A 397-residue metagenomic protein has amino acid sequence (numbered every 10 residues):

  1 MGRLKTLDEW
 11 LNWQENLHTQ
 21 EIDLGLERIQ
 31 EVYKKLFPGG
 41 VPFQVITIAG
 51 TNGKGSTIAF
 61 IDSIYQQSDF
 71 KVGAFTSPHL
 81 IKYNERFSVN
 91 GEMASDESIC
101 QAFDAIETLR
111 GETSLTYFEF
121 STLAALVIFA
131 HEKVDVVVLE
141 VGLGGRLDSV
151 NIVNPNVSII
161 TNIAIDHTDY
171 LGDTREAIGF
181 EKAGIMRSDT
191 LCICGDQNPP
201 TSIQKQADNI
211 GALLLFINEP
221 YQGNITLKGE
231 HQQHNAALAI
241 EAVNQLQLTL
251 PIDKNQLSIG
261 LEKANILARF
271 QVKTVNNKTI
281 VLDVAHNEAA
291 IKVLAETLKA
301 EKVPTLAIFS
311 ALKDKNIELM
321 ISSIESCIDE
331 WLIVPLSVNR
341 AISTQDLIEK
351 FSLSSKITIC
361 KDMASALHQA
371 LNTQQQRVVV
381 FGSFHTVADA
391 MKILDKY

Functional and structural regions predicted by a protein language model:
M1-Q20: Charged, amphipathic alpha-helical linker segments immediately N-terminal to NTP-binding catalytic cores
E9, Q20-E21, L26, Q30-V41 (+1 more regions): ATP-dependent carboxylate-amine ligase catalytic core
I46-I48: Hydrophobic anchor at the beta1->P-loop junction of P-loop NTPases
S56-F60: Hydrophobic positions on the alpha1 helix immediately C-terminal to the Walker A/P-loop
H131, V136-V141, S149-I159, I163-H167 (+2 more regions): Nucleotide phosphate-binding/pyrophosphate-handling subdomain across enzymes that bind or process nucleotide phosphates
G145-L147, N154-G211, E318: Conserved catalytic-core segment of NTP-binding enzymes
I193, Q197-L215, T279-I280, E288 (+1 more regions): C-terminal helical cap/extension that packs against the catalytic core of soluble nucleotide-cofactor enzymes
S365-D395: A glycine-rich beta-strand to alpha-helix segment that forms a phosphate/ribose-binding loop at ligand/cofactor sites
